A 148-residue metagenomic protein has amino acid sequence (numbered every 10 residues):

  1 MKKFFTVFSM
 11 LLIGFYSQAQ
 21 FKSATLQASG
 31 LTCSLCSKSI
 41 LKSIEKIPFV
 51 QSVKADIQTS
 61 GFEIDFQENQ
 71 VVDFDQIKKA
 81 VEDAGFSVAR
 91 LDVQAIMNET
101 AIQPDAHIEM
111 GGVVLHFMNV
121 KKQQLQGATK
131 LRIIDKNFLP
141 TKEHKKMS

Functional and structural regions predicted by a protein language model:
M1-S23: Bacterial Sec-dependent N-terminal signal peptides
L11, Q18, T25, I47 (+5 more regions): A generic structural signal for short, solvent-exposed coil/turn residues that cap or connect secondary-structure
S23-K54, S60-D65: Start-of-domain marker
I40, F74-A84: Short amphipathic alpha-helices in soluble, non-transmembrane regions that often serve as interface/regulatory elements
K54-A55, L91: Residue-level detector of family-conserved "landmark" positions at structurally sensitive sites
Q67-V72: Helix N-cap motif at beta-to-alpha junctions
F86-S148: Thiol/selenol-based redox catalytic cores and closely related redox-interacting motifs
